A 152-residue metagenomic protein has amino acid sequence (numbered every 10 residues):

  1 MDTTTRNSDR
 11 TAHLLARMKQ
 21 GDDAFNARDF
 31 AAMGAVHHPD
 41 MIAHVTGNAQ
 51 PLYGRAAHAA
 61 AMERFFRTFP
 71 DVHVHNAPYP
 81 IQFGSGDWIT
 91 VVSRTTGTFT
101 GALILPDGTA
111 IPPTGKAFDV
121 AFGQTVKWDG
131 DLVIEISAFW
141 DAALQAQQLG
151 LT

Functional and structural regions predicted by a protein language model:
D2-T152: C-terminal and inter-domain tail/linker signature
